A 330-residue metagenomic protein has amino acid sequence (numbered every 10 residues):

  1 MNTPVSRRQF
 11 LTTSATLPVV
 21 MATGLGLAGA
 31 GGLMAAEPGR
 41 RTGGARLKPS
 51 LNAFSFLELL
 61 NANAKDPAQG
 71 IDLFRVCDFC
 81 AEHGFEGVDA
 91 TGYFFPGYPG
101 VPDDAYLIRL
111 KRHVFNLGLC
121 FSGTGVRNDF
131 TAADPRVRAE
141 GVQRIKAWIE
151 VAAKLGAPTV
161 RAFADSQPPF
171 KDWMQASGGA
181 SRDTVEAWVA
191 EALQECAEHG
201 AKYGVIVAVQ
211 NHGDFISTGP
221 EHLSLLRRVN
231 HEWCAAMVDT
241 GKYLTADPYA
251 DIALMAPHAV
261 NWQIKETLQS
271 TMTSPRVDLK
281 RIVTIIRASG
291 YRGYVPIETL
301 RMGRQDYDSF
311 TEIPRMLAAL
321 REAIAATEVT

Functional and structural regions predicted by a protein language model:
N2-T159, A180-A187, H231, A235 (+3 more regions): N-terminal pre-domain/capping segments
G87, T159, N261, G293-Y294: Residues at the N-termini of beta-strands
G92-Y106, D129-A133, P168-D172, H212-G219 (+3 more regions): Acidic-and-aromatic substrate-binding clefts and catalytic sites of carbohydrate-active enzymes
L119, V205, S289-G293: A short helix->loop->beta-strand "cap" motif at the edges of active sites that frequently abuts
A152-Q175, Y203-H212: Active-site groove signature of glycoside hydrolases
E186, A190-T284: Acidic/histidine-rich catalytic cores of soluble enzymes
K280, R287, G293-E298: H/E-rich (His + Asp/Glu) clusters that bind or coordinate divalent metals
